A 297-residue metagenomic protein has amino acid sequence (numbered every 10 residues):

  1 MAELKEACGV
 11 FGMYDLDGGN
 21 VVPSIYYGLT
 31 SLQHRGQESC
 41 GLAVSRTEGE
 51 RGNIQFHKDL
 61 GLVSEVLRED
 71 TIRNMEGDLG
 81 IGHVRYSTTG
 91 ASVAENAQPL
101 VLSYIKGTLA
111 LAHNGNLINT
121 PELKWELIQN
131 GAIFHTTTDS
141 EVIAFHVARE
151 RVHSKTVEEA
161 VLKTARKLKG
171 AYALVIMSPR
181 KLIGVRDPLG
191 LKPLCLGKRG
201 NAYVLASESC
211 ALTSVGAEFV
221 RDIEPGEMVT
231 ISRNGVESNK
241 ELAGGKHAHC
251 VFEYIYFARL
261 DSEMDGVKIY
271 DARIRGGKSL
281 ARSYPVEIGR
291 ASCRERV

Functional and structural regions predicted by a protein language model:
M1-P225, T230-R294: Conserved short alpha-helical segments that host acidic/polar catalytic motifs at enzyme active sites
